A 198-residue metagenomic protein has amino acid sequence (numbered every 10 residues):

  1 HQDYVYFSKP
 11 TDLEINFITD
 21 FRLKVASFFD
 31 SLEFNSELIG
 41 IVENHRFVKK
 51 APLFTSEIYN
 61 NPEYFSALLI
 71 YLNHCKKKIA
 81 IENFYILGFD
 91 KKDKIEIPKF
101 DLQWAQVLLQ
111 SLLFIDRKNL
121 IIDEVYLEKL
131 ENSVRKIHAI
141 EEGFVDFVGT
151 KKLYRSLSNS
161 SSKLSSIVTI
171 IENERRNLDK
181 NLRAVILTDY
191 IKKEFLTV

Functional and structural regions predicted by a protein language model:
Q2-V198: Helicase motor interdomain insertion/brace
